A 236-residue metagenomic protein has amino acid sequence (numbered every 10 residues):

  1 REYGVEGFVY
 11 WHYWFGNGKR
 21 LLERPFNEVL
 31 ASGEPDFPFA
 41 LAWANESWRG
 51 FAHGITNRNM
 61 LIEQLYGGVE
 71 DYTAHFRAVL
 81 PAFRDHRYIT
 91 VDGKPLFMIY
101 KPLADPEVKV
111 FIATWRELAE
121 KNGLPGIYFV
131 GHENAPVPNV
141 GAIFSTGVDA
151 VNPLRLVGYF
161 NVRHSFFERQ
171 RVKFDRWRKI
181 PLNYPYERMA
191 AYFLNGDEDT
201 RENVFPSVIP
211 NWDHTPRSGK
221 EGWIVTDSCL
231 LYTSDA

Functional and structural regions predicted by a protein language model:
E6-V9, F15-L41: Aromatic-lined substrate-binding rim segments of carbohydrate-active enzymes
G7-W11, P38-A42, L96-I99, Y128-V130 (+2 more regions): Structural recognition of the beta-strand scaffold that forms the well-ordered cores of secreted hydrolase catalytic
H12-R24, A104-E107, A135-N139: Acidic-and-aromatic substrate-binding clefts and catalytic sites of carbohydrate-active enzymes
G33-M60: Substrate-binding cleft and catalytic face of glycoside hydrolase catalytic domains, especially the flexible beta-alpha
I55, V79-D105: Active-site groove signature of glycoside hydrolases
E107-V108, T114-S228: Aromatic-lined glycan-binding groove of carbohydrate-active enzymes
Y232-A236: Conserved small/polar residues in nucleotide/adenosyl-binding loops
